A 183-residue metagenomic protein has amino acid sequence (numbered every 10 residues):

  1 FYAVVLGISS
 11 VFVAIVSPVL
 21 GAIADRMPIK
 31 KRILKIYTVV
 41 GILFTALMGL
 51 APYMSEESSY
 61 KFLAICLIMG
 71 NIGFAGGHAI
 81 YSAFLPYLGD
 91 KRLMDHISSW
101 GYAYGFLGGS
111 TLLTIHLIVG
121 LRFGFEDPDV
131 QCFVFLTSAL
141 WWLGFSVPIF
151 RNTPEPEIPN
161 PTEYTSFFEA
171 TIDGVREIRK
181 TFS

Functional and structural regions predicted by a protein language model:
Y2-A22: Central cavity-lining transmembrane alpha-helices of secondary-active solute carriers, predominantly the Major
A24-V40: Cytoplasmic membrane-interface "Motif A"-like loop-to-helix N-cap segments of 12-TM Major Facilitator Superfamily
K35-E57: C-terminal ends and interior cores of transmembrane alpha-helices in multi-pass membrane transporters/permeases
C66, I72-A103: Cytoplasmic helix-loop-helix junction between adjacent transmembrane helices in 12-TM secondary transporters
Y87, S146-T162: Helix-loop junctions on the cytosolic side of multi-pass membrane transporters, especially the intracellular loop
H96-G120: Glycine-rich segments within core transmembrane alpha-helices of 12-TM secondary carriers
D129-R151: Symmetry-related core transmembrane helices of the 12-TM Major Facilitator Superfamily/SLC fold
E155-S183: Juxtamembrane intracellular "pre-TM" segments in multi-pass secondary transporters
